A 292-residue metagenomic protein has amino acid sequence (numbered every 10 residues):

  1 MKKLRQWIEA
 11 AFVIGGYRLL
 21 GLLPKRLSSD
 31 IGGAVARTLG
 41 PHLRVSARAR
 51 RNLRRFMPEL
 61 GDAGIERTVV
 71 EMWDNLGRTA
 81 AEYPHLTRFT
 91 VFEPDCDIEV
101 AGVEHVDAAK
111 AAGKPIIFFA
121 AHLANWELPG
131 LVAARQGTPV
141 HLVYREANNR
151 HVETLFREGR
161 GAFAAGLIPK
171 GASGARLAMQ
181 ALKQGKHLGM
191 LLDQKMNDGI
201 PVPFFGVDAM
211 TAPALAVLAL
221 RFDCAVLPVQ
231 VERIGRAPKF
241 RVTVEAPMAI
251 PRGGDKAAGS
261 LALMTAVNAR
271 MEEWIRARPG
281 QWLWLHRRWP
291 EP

Functional and structural regions predicted by a protein language model:
M1-A120, L155, A164: Membrane-anchoring hydrophobic helices of lipid-metabolizing enzymes
K2-R5, G33, E59, E66-V70 (+4 more regions): Non-catalytic C-terminal accessory region of glycerolipid acyltransferases and related lyso-lipid remodeling enzymes
A11, V45, I98, K170 (+1 more regions): Soluble or luminal CAZymes and related metallo-dependent hydrolases
G15, L27, A49-N52, P129 (+5 more regions): Hydrophobic alpha-helical segments typical of transmembrane helices and their membrane-interface/capping positions
R18-L22, N125-G130, R176-G189: Short, composition-biased local secondary-structure segments
E99, G166-I168, E245: General small-molecule cofactor/ligand-binding pocket signal
A112-G171, N197-V202, R233, A237: Catalytic core of membrane glycerolipid acyltransferases/transacylases, capturing the structured, soluble-facing
